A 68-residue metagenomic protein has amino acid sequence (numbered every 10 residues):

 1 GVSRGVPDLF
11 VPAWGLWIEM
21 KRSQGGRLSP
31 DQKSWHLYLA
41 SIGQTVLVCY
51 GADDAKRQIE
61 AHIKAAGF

Functional and structural regions predicted by a protein language model:
G1-F68: Catalytic phosphate/metal-binding cores of nucleic-acid and nucleotide-processing enzymes, i.e., regions that mediate
